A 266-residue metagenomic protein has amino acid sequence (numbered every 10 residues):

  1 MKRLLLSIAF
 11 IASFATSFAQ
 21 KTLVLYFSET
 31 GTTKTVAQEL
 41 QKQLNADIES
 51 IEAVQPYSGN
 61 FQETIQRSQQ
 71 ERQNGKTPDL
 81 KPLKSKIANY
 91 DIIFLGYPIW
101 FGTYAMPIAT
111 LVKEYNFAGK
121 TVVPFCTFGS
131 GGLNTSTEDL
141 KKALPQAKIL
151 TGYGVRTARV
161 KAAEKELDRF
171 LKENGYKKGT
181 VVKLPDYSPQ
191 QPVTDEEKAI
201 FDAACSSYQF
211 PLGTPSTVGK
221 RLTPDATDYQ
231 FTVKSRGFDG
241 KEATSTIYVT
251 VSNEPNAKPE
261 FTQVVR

Functional and structural regions predicted by a protein language model:
M1-Q20: Bacterial Sec-dependent N-terminal signal peptides
Q20-L95, G102, K113, R169 (+5 more regions): N-terminal beta1-alpha1-beta2 submodule of the flavodoxin-like/Rossmannoid cofactor-binding fold
K34, Q38, A105, L133-E138 (+1 more regions): Short, surface-exposed alpha-helical segments at coil->helix boundaries
N89, E114-K120, P145-Q146, K220-T227 (+1 more regions): A short, structured loop/turn motif at beta-sheet edges
P107-V112: Typically the conserved alpha-helix immediately C-terminal to a functionally engaged Cys/Sec in thioredoxin-like
V123-K161: Short, glycine-/small-residue-rich phosphate/pyrophosphate-handling segment
R156-K178: C-terminal helix of von Willebrand factor
E173-R266: N- and C-terminal low-complexity/disordered segments
